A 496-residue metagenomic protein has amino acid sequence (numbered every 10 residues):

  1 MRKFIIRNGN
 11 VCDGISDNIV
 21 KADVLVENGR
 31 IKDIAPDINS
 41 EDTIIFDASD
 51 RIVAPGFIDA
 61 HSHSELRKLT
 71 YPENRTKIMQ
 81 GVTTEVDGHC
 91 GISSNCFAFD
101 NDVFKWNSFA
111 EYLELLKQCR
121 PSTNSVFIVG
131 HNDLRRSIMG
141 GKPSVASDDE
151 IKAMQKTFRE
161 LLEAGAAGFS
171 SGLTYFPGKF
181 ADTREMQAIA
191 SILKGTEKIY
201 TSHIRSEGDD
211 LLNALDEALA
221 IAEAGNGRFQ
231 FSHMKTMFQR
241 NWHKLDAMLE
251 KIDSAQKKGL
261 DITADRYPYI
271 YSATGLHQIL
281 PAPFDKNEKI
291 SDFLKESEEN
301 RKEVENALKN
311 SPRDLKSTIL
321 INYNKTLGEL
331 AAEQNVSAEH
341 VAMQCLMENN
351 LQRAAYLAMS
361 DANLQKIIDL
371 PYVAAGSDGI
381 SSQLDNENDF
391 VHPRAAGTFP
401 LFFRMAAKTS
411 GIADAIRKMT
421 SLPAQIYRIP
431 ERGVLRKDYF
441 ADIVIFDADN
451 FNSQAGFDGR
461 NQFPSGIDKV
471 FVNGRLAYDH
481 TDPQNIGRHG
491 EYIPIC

Functional and structural regions predicted by a protein language model:
M1-I5, N10-G56, Y71, S453: Histidine-rich, glycine-flanked metal-binding segment
G9, V24, G29, D50 (+13 more regions): Divalent metal-coordination and catalytic microenvironments
C12-D23, G328, R353-L364, I412-I416 (+1 more regions): Acidic, glycine-enriched loop/beta-strand segments at the rims of small-molecule binding/catalytic pockets
A48-N107, E111: Metal-associated gating/positioning segment near the N- to mid-region
C90-F97, N101-A224: Hydrophobic, small-residue-rich alpha-helical packing segments that form membrane-like cores
L116, S122-D133, S137-D148, M154-Y175 (+2 more regions): Active-site neighborhoods of metal-dependent hydrolases
R184-S191, I199-N226, A362-K418, P423-Q425 (+3 more regions): Extended hydrophobic/aromatic segments used for targeting, binding, or gating
D292-S297, K366-Y372, S377-I380, F390-P393 (+2 more regions): C-terminal cap of metal-dependent C-N hydrolases
